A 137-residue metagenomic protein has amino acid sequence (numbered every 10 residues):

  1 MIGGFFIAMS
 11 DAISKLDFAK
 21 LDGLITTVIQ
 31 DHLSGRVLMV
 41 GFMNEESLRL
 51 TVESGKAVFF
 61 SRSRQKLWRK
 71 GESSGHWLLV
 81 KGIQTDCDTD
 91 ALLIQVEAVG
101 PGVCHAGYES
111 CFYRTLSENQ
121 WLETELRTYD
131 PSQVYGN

Functional and structural regions predicted by a protein language model:
M1-F5: N-terminal leader/targeting segments
I7-M9: Extreme N-termini of proteins with methionine-enriched Sec-type signal peptides or N-terminal signal-anchor
D11-L24, H32-L33, M43-N137: C-terminal binding/interaction regions
R36-V37: Hydrophobic "anchor" residues
